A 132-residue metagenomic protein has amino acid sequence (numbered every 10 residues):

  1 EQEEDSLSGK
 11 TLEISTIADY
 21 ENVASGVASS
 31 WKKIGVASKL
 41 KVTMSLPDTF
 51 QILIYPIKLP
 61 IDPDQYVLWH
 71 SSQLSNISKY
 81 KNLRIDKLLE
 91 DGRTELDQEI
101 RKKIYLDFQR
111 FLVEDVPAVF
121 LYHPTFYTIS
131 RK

Functional and structural regions predicted by a protein language model:
E1-E4, T16, E21: Structural transition elements
E1-S8, R131-K132: N-terminal hydrophobic or amphipathic helices and topogenic motifs
G9-I17, S38-K39: Short, well-ordered beta-strand elements
A18-S29, D48-K132: Detector for C-terminal structural segments
G35: Short glycine-rich hinge loops at helix-strand junctions in the catalytic core of two-component histidine kinases
K39-D48: Short acidic low-complexity segments
